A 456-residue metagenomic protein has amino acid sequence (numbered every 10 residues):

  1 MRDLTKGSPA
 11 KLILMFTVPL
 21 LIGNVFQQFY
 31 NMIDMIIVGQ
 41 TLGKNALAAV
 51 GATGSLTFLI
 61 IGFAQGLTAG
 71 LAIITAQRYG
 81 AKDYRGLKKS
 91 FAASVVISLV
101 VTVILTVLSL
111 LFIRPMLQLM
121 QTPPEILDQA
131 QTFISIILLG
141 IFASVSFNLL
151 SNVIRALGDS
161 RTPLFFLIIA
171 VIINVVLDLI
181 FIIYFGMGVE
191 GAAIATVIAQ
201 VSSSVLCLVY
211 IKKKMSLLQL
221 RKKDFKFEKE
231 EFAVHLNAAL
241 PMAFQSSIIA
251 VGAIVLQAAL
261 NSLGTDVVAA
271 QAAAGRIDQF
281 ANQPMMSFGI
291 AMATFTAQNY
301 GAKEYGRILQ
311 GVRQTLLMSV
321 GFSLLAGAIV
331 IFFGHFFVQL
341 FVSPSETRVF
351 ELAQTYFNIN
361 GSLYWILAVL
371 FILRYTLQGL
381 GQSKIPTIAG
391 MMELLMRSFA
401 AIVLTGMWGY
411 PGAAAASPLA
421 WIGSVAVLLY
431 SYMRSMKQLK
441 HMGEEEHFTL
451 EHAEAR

Functional and structural regions predicted by a protein language model:
M1-T17, T75-G140, Y184-L240, T296-L363 (+1 more regions): Short alpha-helical transmembrane segments in multi-pass integral membrane proteins
L4-L42, S55-G70, I74, L99-T106 (+4 more regions): N-terminal transmembrane alpha-helices
M15-D34, I136, F147, A170 (+4 more regions): Transmembrane helical elements of multi-pass membrane transporters/channels
V25, F29-L47, L117-P124, I180-M187 (+5 more regions): Helix-terminus/linker motif at the lipid-water interface of multi-pass membrane proteins
V38-F58, P124-Q129, V189-E190, E231-A238 (+5 more regions): Interfacial/gating helices of multi-pass transporter permease domains
L47-V107, S144-P163, Q271-G334, L367-A389: Small-residue-rich hydrophobic transmembrane alpha-helices
L59-G62, T106, N174-D178, S204-L208 (+4 more regions): Hydrophobic transmembrane alpha-helices of multi-pass small-molecule transporters
T68, I136-R155, P163-V171, A192-V205 (+4 more regions): Short runs within selected transmembrane alpha-helices of multi-pass transporters and secretion channels
